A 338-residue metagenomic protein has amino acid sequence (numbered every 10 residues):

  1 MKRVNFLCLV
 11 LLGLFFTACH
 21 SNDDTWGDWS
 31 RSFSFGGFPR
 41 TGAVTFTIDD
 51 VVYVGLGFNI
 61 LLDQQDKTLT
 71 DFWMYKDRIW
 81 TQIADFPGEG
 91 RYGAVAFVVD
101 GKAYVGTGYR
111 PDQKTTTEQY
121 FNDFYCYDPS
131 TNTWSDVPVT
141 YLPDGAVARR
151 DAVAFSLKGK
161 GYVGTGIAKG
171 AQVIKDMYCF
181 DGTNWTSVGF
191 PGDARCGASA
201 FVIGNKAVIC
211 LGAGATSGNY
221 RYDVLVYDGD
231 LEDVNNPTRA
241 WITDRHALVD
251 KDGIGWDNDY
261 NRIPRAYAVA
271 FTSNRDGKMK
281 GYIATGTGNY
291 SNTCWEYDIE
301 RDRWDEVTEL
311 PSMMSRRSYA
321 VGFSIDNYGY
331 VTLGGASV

Functional and structural regions predicted by a protein language model:
M1-A18: Sec-dependent bacterial lipoprotein signal peptides
C19-V338: Kelch-like beta-propeller repeat domains
